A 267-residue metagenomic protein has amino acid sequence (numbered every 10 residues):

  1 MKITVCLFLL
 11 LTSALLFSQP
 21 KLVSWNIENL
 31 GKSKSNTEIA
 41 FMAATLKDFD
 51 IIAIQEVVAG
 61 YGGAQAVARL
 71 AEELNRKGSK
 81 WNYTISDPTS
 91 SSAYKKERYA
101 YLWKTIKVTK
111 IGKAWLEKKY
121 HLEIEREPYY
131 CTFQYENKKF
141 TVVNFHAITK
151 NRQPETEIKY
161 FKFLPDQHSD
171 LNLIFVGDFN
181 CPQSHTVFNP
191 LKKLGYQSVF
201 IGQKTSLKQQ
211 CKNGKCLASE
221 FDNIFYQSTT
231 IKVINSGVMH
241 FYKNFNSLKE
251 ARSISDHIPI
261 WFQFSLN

Functional and structural regions predicted by a protein language model:
K2, L16-Y99, E155, K159 (+4 more regions): N-terminal, active-site-proximal structural segment of metallo-dependent hydrolase catalytic domains
K2-L9: Sec-dependent signal peptide recognition, specifically the positively charged N-region followed immediately by
S18-L22, I106-T109, E123-F145, N267: Beta-strand-turn-beta hairpins that frame and shape the catalytic cleft of phosphate-ester-processing enzymes
K21-S24, D50-E56, T84-I85, A100-Y101 (+8 more regions): Structural recognition of the beta-strand scaffold that forms the well-ordered cores of secreted hydrolase catalytic
I27-K32, V57-Y61, P88-A93, I106-T109 (+6 more regions): Solvent-exposed loop/turn segments at secondary-structure junctions within structured extracellular/periplasmic domains
G60, D166-N172, C181-N267: Metal-dependent phosphoester-hydrolase catalytic domains
Y129, F133-F200: Extracytoplasmic, non-cytosolic globular domains
